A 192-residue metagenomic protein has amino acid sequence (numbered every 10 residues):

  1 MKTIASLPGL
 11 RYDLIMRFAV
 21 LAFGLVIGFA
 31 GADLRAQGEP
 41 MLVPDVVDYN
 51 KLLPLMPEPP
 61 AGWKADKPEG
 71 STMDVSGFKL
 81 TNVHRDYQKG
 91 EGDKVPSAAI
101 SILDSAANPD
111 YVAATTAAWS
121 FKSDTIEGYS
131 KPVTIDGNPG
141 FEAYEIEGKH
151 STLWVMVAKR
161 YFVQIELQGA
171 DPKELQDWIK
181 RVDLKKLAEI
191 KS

Functional and structural regions predicted by a protein language model:
A19-F29: Bacterial N-terminal signal peptides
F29-A36: Sec/Tat signal peptide C-region and signal peptidase I cleavage site
P40-H150: Short, solvent-exposed recognition patches
E147-E174: Short, well-structured beta-strand
E166-S192: Surface-exposed amphipathic alpha-helical segments
